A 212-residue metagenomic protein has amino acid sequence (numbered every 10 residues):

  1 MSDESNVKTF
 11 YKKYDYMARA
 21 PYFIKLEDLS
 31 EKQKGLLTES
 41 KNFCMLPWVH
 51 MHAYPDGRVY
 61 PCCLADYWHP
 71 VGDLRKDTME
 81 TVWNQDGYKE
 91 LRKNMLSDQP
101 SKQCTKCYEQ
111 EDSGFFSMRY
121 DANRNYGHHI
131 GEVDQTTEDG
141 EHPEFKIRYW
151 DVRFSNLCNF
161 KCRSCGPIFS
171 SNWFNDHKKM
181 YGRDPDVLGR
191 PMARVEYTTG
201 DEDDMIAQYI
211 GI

Functional and structural regions predicted by a protein language model:
S2-K34, R58, L64-G114: C-terminal accessory region of radical SAM enzymes
S40-M45, E144: Short loop/turn motifs at secondary-structure junctions and domain boundaries
N42, D66-H69, S170: A short acidic/small-residue loop/turn micro-motif
W48-G57, D139-F169: N-terminal pre-triad scaffold of radical SAM enzymes
N84-L91, T136-D139, P143-R148: Short Cys/His-rich Zn2+-coordinating modules
D98-R124, C158-K161, C165: Cysteine-cluster motifs in flexible loop/terminal segments that predominantly coordinate metals
F115-E132, S170, F174-M180: Short cysteine/histidine-rich zinc-coordinating motifs and their immediately flanking basic loops
G140, W150, S155, W173-I212: Conserved Radical SAM active-site core
